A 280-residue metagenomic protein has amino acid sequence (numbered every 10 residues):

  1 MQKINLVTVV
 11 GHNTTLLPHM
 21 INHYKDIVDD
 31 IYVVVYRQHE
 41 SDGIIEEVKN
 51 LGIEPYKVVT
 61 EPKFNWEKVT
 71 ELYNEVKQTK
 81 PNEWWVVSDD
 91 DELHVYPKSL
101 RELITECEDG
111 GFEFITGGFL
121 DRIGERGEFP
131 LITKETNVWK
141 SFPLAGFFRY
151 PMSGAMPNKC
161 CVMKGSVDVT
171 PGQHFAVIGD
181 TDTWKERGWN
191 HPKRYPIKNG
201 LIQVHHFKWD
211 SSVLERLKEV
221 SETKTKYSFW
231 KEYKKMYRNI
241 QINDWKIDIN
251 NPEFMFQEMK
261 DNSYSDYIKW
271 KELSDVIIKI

Functional and structural regions predicted by a protein language model:
Q2-T8, H23-Y24, D30-V34: Hydrophobic targeting segments
T8-G11, P62-F64: Short, flexible loop segments at the rims of nucleotide/cofactor-binding pockets, characterized by
N13-I27: Short, well-formed alpha-helical segments that are part of the catalytic scaffolds of diverse glycosyltransferases
H19-H23, E47, E102-L103: A short acidic, amphipathic alpha-helical/loop segment
V28, P81-N82, D109-E113: Short, high-confidence coil segments that cap the C-terminus of an alpha-helix and link into the following beta-strand
D29, D91: Receiver (REC) domain switch/active-site residues of two-component response regulators
E40-S88, V95-Y96: Active-site-proximal specificity loops/subdomain of glycosyltransferases
W66-N74, Y96-I280: Catalytic-site signature of metal-activated, phosphate-bearing donor transferases, centered on the GT-A/GT-A-like
